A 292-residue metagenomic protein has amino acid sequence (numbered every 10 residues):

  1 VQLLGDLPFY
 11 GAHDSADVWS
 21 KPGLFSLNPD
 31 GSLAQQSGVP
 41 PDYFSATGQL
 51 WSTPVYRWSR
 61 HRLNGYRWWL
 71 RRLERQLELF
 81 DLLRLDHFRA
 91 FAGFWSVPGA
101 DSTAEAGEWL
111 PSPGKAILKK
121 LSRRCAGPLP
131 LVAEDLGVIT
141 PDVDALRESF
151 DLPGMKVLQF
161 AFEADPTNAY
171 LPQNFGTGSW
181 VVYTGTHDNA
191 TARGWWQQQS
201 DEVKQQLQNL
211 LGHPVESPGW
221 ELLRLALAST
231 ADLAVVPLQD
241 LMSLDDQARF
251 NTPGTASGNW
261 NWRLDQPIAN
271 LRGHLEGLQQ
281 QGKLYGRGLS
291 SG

Functional and structural regions predicted by a protein language model:
V1-G11: Conserved, well-ordered alpha-helix/loop/beta-strand core segments that scaffold catalytic motifs
L3-L4, L244-S291: Histidine-centered catalytic/metal-binding microenvironments
Y10-V235, Q239-D245, G254-P267: Alpha-amylase-like alpha-glycosidases and glucanotransferases acting on alpha-linked glucans and related
